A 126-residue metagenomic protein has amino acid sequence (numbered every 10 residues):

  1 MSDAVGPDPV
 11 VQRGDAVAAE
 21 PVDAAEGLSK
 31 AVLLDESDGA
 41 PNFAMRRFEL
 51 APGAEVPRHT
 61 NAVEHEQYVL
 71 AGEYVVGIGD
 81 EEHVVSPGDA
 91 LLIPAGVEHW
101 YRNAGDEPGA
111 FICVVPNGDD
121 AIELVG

Functional and structural regions predicted by a protein language model:
M1-N42, V125-G126: A short, N-terminal "cap"/entry segment at the start of jelly-roll beta-barrel domains of the cupin/DSBH fold
K30-A31, R46-N61, A95: Conserved short histidine dyad/triad with adjacent acidic residue
R47, E107-L124: A short hydrophobic beta-strand segment most commonly corresponding to one strand of the jelly-roll/cupin
R47-A51, N61-V76, V114-N117: Short, conserved beta-strand element in jelly-roll/cupin
E73-V75, E82, E98, P108: Structural motif
D80-G96: Short acidic-glycine-tyrosine-enriched beta hairpin
G96-V97, P116: Short, surface-exposed secondary-structure boundary micro-motifs
N103-A104: Asparagine-centered strand-capping/turn motif at beta-strand->loop junctions
